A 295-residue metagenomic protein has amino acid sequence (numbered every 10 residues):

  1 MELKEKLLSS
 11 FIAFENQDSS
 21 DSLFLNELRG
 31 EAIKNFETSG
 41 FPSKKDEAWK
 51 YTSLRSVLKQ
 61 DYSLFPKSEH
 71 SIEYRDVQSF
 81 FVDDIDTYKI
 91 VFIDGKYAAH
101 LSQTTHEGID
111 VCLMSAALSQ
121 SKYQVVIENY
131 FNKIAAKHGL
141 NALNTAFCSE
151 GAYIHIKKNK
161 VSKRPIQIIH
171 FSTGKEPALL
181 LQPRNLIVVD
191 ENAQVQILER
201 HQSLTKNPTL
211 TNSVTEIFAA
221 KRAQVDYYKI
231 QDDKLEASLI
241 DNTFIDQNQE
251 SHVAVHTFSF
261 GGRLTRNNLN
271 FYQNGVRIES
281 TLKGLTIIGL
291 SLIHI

Functional and structural regions predicted by a protein language model:
M1-P183, V188-Q194, R200-H201: N-terminal leader/transition segments
D110, L118-I293: Conserved beta-strand/loop scaffold segments within soluble protein domains that form the structured core and edges
